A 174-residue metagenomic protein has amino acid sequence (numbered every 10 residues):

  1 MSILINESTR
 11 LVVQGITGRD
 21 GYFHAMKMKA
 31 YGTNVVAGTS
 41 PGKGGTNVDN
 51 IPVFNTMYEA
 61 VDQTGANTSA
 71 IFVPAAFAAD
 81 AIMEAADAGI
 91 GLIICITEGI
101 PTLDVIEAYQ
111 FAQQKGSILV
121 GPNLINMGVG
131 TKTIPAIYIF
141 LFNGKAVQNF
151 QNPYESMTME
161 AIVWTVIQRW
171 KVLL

Functional and structural regions predicted by a protein language model:
V13, A37-S40, I93-C95, I118-N123 (+2 more regions): General beta-strand structural signal in soluble alpha/beta enzymes
T17: N-terminal Rossmann NAD(P)H-binding glycine-rich loop of SDR-like oxidoreductase domains
G21-Y22: N-terminal Rossmann-fold NAD(P) dinucleotide-binding loop
A25, M57, I82-M83, I167: Generic hydrophobic/aromatic pocket-lining and core-packing "Φ" positions
M26-V48: NAD(P)-binding Rossmann-fold cofactor-contacting core
Q63-T68, F72, A76-G99: Rossmann-fold NAD(P) dinucleotide-binding segment
E98-V120: Rossmann-fold NAD(P)-binding glycine/threonine-rich loop
N126-L174: Conserved anion/nucleotide-ligand pocket segment
